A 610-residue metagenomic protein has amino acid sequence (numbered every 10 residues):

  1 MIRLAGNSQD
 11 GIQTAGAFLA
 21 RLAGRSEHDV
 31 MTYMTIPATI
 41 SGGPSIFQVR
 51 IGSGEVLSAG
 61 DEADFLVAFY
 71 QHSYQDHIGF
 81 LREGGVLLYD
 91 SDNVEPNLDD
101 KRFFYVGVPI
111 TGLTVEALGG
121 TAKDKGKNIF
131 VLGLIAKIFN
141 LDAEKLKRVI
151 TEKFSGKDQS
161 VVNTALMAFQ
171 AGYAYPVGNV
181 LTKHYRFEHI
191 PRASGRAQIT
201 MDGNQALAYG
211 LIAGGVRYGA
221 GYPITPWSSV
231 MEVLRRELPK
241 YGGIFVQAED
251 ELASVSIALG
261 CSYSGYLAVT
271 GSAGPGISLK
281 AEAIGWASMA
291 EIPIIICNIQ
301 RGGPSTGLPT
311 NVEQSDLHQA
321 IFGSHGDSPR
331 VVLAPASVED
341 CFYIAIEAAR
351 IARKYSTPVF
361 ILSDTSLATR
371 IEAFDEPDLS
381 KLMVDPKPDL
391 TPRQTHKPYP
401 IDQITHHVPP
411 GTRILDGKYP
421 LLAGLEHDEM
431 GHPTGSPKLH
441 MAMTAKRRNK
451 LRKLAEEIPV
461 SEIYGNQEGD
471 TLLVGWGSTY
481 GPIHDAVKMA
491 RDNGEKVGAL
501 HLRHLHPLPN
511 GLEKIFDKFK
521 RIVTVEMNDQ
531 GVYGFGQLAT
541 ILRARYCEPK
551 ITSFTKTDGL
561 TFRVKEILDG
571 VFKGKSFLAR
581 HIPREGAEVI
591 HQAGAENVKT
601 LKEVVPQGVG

Functional and structural regions predicted by a protein language model:
M1-D10, A15-A17, R148, E152-F322 (+4 more regions): Thiamine diphosphate
M1-G214, Y218: Active-site cofactor/cluster-binding pocket
Q9-I12, N128, K137-F139, P223-S228 (+8 more regions): Gly/Ser/Thr-rich loops at beta-strand to alpha-helix junctions that form or flank small-molecule/cofactor-binding
D61-A63, F69-S73, H77, L81 (+5 more regions): Phosphate/diphosphate-binding loops
I78-G84, L98-D100, A287-S288, E376 (+1 more regions): Short, conserved loop/helix-junction motifs that constitute active-site signature segments in enzyme catalytic cores
L81-L87, K101-F103, G243, Y266 (+3 more regions): A short helix->loop->beta-strand "cap" motif at the edges of active sites that frequently abuts
T200-N204, A208-I212, I344, A349-G610: Flexible, low-complexity linker and terminal segments
